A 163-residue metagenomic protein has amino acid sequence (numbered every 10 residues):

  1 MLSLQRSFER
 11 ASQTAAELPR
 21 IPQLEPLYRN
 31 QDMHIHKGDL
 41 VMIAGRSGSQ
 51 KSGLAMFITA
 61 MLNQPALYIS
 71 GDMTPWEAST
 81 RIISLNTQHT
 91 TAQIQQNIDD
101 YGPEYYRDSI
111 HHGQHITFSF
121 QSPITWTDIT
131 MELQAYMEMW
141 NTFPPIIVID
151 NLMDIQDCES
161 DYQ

Functional and structural regions predicted by a protein language model:
M1-H89, H115: The Walker A/P-loop phosphate-binding site
A66-Y162: Conserved inter-motif catalytic segment of the P-loop NTP-binding fold
